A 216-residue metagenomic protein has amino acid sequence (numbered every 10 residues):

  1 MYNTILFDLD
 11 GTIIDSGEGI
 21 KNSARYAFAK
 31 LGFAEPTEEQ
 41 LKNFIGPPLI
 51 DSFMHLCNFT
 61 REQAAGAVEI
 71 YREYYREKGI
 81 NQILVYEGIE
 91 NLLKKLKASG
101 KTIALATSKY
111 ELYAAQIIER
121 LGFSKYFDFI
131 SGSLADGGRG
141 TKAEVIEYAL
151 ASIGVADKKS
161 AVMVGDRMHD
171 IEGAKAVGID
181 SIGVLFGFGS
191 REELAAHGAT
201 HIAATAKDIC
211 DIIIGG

Functional and structural regions predicted by a protein language model:
M1-N43, C57: Active-site neighborhood of HAD-like aspartate-dependent phosphohydrolases
T4, K142-I171: Conserved Lys-Pro-Asp/Glu-containing loop-to-beta segment of HAD-superfamily phosphomonoesterases, centered on
T12, A24, L92-I118: Substrate-recognition element of Asp-dependent hydrolases with the DxDx(T/V) motif
A27-F28, P48-R61, I117-R120, A149-S152: Helix-loop "lid/cap" segments that line or gate small-molecule binding pockets
A34, S124-D128, A156, T200-A203: Conserved H-loop
M54-N91, S99: Metal-dependent phosphoesterase signature
S124-R139: A short, structured active-site edge motif that brings together acidic residues
M163-A203: Acidic, Mg2+-coordinating phosphoryl-transfer loop and its flanking beta/alpha structural elements, shared across
